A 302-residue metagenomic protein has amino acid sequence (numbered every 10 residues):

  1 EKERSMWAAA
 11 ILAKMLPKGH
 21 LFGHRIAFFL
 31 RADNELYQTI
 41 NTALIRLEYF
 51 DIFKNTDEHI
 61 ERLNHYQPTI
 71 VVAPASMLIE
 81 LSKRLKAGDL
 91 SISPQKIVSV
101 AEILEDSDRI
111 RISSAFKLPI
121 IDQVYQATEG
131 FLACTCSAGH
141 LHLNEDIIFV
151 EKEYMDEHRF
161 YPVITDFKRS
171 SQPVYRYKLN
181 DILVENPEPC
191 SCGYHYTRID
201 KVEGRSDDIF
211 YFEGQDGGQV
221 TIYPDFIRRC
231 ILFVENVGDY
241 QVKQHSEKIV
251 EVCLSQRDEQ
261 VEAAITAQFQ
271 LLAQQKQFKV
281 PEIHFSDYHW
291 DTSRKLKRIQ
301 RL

Functional and structural regions predicted by a protein language model:
K2-F50: Conserved AMP-binding loop of ANL adenylate-forming enzymes
I45-L302: Active-site glycine/GP-rich loop and adjacent strand/helix microenvironment that borders small-molecule binding pockets
